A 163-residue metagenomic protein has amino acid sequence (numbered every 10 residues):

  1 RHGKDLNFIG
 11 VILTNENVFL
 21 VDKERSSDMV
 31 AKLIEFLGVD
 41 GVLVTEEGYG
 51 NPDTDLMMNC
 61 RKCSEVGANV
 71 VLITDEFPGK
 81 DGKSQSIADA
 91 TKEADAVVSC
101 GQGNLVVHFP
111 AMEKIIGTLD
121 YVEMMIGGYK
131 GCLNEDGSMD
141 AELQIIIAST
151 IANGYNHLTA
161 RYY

Functional and structural regions predicted by a protein language model:
R1-Y163: Anaerobic metallocofactor- and corrinoid-dependent redox/one-carbon enzyme cores, especially those from methanogenesis
